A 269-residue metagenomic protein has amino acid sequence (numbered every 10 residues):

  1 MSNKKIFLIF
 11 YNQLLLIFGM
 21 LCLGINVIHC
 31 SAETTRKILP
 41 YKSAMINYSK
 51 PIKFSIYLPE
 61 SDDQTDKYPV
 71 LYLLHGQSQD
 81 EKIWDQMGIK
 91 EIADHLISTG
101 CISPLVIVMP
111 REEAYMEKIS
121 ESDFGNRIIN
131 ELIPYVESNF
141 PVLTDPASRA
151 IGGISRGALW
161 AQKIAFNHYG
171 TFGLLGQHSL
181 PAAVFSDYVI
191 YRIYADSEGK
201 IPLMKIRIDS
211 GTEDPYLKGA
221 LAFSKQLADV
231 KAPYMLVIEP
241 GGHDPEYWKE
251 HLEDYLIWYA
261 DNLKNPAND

Functional and structural regions predicted by a protein language model:
S2-L15: Bacterial N-terminal signal peptides that target proteins for export
N12-N26: Bacterial N-terminal signal peptides
S31-D269: Non-catalytic cap/lid and distal C-terminal segments of serine-dependent acyl enzymes
